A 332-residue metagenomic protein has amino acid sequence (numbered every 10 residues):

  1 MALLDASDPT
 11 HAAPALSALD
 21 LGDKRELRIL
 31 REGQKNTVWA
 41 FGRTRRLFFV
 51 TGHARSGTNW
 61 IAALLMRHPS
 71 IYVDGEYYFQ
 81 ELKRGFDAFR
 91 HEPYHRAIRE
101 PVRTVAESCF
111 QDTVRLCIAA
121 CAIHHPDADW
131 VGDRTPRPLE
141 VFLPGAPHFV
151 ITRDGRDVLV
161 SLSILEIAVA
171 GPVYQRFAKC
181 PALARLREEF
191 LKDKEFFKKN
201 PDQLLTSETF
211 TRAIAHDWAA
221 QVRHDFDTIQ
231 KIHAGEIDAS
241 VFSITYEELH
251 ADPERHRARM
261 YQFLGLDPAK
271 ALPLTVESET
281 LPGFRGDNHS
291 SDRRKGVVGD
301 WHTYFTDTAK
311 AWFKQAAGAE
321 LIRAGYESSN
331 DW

Functional and structural regions predicted by a protein language model:
M1-A119, H125, A168-E189, S291: PAPS-dependent sulfotransferase catalytic core
R31-K35, G42, V160-S163, I167-R259 (+4 more regions): PAPS-dependent sulfotransferase catalytic domain
F48, Y72, P147-V150, F242-I244: Hydrophobic/aromatic beta-strand patches that form the interior of the parallel beta-sheet core in alpha/beta enzyme
S56-A62, Q80-K83, L139-F142, R156-S161 (+2 more regions): Short catalytic/ligand-binding loop motif for oxyanion handling, primarily in non-cytosolic enzymes, centered on
G85, K231-D307, A311: The conserved 3'-phosphoadenosine-5'-phosphosulfate
T113-V141: Glycine-rich phosphate-binding loop used to anchor ATP phosphates in small-molecule kinases, encompassing both
P144-L165, F313: Conserved phosphate-donor/acceptor-positioning beta-strand/loop module used by diverse small-molecule
H302-W332: C-terminal accessory extensions appended to soluble enzyme cores
